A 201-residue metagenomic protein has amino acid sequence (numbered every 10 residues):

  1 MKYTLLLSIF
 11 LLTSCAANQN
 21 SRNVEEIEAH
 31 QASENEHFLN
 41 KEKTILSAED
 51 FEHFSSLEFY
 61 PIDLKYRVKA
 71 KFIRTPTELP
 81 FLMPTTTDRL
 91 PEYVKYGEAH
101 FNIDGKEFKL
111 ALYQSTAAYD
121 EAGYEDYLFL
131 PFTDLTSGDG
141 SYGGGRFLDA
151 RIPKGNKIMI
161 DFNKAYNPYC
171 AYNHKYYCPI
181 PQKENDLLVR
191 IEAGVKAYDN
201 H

Functional and structural regions predicted by a protein language model:
M1-T4: Positively charged n-region of N-terminal signal peptides that target proteins for export
T13-S14: C-terminal motif of bacterial Sec signal peptides marking the signal peptidase cleavage site
Q19-E78: Start-of-domain marker
L64, D104-F108, N156: Short acidic/polar mixed-charge low-complexity motifs
F72, L112-T116, D134-T136, F162-Y166 (+1 more regions): A mature extracytoplasmic/lumenal domain signature
L79-G143: Mid-length scaffold segments of soluble, non-membrane domains
F129-Y166: Acidic, glycine-rich flexible loop segments
Y166-H201: Extended, aromatic/histidine-rich regions of cofactor-dependent oxidoreductases associated with respiratory
